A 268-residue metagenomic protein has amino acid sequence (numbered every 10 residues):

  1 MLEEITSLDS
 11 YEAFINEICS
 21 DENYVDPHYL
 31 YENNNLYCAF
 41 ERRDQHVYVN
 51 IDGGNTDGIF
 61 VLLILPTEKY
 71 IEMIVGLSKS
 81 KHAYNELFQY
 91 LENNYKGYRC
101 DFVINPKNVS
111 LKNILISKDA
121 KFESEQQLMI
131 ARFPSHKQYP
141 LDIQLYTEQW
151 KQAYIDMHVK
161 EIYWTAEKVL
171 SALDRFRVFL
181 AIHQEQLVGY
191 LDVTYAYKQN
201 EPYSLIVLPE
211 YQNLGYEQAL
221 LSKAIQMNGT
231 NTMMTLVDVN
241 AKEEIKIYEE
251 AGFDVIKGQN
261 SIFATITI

Functional and structural regions predicted by a protein language model:
M1-Y31, Q126, S135-W164: Short amphipathic alpha-helix that is part of the acyltransferase structural core
Y24-V47, H158-L187: Active-site rim helix/loop that mediates acceptor-substrate recognition in acyltransferases
Y29-L87, G189-P209: Conserved donor-binding loop and adjoining core beta-sheet/short helix segment in diverse acyl/aminoacyl transferases
S80-N93, V207, N213-M227, I245-E250: Conserved acetyl-CoA-binding loop-helix of GNAT-fold acetyltransferases
Y84-H136: Hydrophobic alpha-helical segments and helix pairs
D101-K112, M234-K246, F263-T267: Conserved beta-strand-loop-alpha-helix junction that forms the acyl-donor binding cleft
K121-F133, L236, D254-I268: Conserved catalytic-core motifs of GNAT/GCN5-like acyltransferases
S171-N228: Glycine/small-residue-rich hydrophobic helix-like segments
